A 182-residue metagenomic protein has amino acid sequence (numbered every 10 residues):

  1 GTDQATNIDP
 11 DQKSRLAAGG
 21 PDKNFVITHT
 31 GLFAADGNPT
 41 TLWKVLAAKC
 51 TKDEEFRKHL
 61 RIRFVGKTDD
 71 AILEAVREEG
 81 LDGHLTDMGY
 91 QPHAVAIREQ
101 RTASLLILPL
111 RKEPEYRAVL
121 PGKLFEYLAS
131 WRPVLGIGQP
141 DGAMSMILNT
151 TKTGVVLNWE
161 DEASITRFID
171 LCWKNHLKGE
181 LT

Functional and structural regions predicted by a protein language model:
G1-I8: Short beta-strand->alpha-helix junction loop in the catalytic core of nucleotide-activated group-transfer enzymes
A18-G37, W43-L46: Conserved donor-binding/catalytic core segment of Leloir-type glycosyltransferases
T40, L73, P92-A103, A129 (+1 more regions): Short acidic alpha-helix that forms the nucleotide-activated donor recognition element in Leloir-type transferases
D53-I97: Nucleotide-activated donor-binding/catalytic signature segment of Leloir-type glycosyltransferases, i.e., the conserved
H84-T86, Q100-R117, R132-L135, W173: Acidic donor-binding loop of glycosyltransferase active sites
A96, P114-R117, E126, D141-I147: Short glycine/proline-enriched, acidic/aromatic patches that form the donor-sugar handling elements
Q139-C172: Change "using UDP/GDP/dTDP sugars" to "using nucleotide sugars
D170-T182: Conserved donor-nucleotide binding/catalytic region of nucleotide-linked donor-dependent transferases
